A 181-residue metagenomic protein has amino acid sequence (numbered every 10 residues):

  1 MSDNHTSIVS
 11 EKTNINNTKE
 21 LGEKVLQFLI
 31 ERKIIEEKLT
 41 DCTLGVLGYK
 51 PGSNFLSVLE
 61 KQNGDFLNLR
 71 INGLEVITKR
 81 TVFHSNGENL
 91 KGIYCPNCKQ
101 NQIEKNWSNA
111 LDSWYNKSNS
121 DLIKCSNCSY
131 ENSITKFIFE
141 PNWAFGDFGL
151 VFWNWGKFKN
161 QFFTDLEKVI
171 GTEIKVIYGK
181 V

Functional and structural regions predicted by a protein language model:
M1-E88: N-terminal alpha-helical interaction blocks
M1-I8, W114-K117, N142-G146: His-enriched metal-coordination microenvironments in redox/metal-binding proteins
L90-G92, L122-C125: Residues immediately within or flanking Cys/His clusters that coordinate Zn2+ in small zinc-binding modules
G92, Q100, Y115: Acyl-donor (CoA/ACP) binding surface of acyl/acetyltransferases
C95-C98, C125-C128: Short cysteine-rich clusters marking metal-coordination/redox-active sites
Q102-K105, I134-T135: Short, non-ligating residues that shape and space the ligands of small metal-coordination modules and catalytic
S108-K124, E140-P141: Short linker/helix segments within small regulatory modules
S126-V181: Domain-exit/linker segments immediately C-terminal to small folded modules
